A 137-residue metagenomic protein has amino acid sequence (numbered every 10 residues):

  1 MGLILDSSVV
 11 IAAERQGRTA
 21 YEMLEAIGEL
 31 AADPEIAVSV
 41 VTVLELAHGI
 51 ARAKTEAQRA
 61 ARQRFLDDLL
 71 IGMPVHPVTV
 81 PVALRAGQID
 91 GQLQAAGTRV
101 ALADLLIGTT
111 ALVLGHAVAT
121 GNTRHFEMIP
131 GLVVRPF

Functional and structural regions predicted by a protein language model:
M1-G2, G108-F137: Acidic, PIN/NYN-like endoribonuclease modules and their adjacent C-terminal/linker elements
M1-V38, A51-D67, R124: Short, well-structured N-terminal submotif of metal-dependent ribonuclease cores
D6, E45, D104, N122: Acidic active-site catalytic centers that drive phospho-/nucleotidyl reactions and related ester hydrolyses
V10, V43-L46, A83, F126: A generic structural signal for short hydrophobic patches within well-formed alpha-helices
A12-E14, G49, A86, I129 (+1 more regions): Residues that scaffold the ATP/ADP-binding catalytic core of kinase and kinase-like folds
S39-V41, V78-V80, G121, F137: Conserved beta-strand termini and adjacent loop/short-helix elements that scaffold enzyme active sites in alpha/beta
H48-A51, G72-A119: Active-site neighborhoods of divalent-metal-dependent phosphate/nucleic-acid chemistry enzymes
